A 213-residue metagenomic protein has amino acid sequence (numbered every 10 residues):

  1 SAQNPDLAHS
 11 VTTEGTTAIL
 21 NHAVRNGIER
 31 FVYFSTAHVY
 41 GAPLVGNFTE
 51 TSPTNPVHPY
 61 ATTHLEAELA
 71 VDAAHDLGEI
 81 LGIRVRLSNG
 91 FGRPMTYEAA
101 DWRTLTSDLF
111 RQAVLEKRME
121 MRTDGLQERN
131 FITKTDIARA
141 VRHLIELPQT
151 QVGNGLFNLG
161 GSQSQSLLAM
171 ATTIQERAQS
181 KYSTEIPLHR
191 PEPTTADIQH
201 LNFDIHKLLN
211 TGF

Functional and structural regions predicted by a protein language model:
S1-V11: NAD(P)H-binding glycine-rich loop region in Rossmannoid oxidoreductase-like domains and their noncatalytic homologs
L7, G15-A18, R30, S52 (+2 more regions): Conserved cofactor-binding/catalytic machinery of classical short-chain dehydrogenase/reductase
G15, I19-A23, A67-V71, A140 (+1 more regions): Hydrophobic positions on the long internal alpha-helix of Rossmann-like NAD(P)-dependent oxidoreductase domains
T17-P59: Conserved Rossmann-fold NAD(P)-dependent oxidoreductase catalytic core, especially the SDR/UDP-sugar
Y40-G41, H58-P59, R86-T104: Flexible, glycine-rich beta-alpha linker
A42, N55-S88, A113-L115: Active-site Tyr-X1-5-Lys
E116-K117, M121-F213: C-terminal substrate-binding subdomain of Rossmann-fold SDR/epimerase-dehydratase oxidoreductases
